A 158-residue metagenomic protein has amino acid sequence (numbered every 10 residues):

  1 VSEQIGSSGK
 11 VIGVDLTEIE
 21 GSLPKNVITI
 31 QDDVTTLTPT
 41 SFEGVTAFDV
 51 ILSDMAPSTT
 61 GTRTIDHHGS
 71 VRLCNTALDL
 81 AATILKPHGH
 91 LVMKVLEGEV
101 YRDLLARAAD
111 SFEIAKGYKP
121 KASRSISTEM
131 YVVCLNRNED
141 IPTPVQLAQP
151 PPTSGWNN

Functional and structural regions predicted by a protein language model:
V1-S7: Conserved SAM-binding loop of SAM-dependent methyltransferases across substrates and taxa, primarily the Class I
S7-S8, I12-T60: S-adenosyl-L-methionine
V11, T29, I51, A81 (+3 more regions): Structural signal for hydrophobic/aromatic residues that build the beta-strand cores of folded beta-sheet domains
D15, D33, V95-E97, K119 (+1 more regions): Residues that form ligand- and interface-recognition hot spots within folded domains
L23-K25, M93, D103-L104, T143-P144: Intrinsically disordered, low-complexity regions enriched in proline, serine, glycine and charged residues
T62-D66: Short acidic, glycine/proline-rich loop/turn micro-motifs
H67-G69, L73-Y118, S123, S127: Conserved Class I SAM-dependent methyltransferase catalytic core
S123-N158: SAM/dcSAM-binding transferase cores
